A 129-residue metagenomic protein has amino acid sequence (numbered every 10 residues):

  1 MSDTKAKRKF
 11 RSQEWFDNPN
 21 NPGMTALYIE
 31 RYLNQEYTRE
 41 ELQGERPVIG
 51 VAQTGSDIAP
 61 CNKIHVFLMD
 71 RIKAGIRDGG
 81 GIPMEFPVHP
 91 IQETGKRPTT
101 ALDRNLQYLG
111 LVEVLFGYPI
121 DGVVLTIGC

Functional and structural regions predicted by a protein language model:
S2-C129: Metallocofactor- and cofactor-centric catalytic cores in central/energy metabolism, strongly enriched
